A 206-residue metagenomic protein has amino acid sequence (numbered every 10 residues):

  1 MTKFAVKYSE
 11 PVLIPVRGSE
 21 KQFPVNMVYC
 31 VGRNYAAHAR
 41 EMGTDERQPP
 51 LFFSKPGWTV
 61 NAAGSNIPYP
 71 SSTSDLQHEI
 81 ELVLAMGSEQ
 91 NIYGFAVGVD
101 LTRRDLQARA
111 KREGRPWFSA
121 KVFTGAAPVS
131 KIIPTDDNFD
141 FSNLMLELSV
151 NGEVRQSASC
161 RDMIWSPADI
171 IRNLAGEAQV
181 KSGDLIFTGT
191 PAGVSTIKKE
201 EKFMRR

Functional and structural regions predicted by a protein language model:
M1-K181, L185, G193-R206: Catalytic-core "active-site belt" of small-molecule-metabolizing enzymes, emphasizing His/Asp/Glu-rich regions
